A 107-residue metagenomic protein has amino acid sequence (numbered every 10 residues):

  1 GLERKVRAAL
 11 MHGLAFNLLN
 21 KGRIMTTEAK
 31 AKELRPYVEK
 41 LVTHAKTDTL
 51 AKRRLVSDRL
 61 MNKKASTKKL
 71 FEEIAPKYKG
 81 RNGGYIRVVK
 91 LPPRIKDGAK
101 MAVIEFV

Functional and structural regions predicted by a protein language model:
L2, A9, G13-V107: Structured, basic alpha/beta domains of bacterial-type, RNA-associated proteins
